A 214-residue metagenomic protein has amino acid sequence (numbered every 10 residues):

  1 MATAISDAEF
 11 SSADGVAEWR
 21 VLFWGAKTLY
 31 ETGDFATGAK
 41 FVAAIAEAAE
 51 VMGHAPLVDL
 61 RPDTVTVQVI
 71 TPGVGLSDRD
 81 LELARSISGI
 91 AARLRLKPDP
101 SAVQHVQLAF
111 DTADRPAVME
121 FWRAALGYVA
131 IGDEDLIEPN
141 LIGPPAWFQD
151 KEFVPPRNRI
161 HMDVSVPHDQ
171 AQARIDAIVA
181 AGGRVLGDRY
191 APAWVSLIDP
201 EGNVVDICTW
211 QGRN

Functional and structural regions predicted by a protein language model:
M1-A4, V74-V103, T112-G132, E138-V185 (+1 more regions): Glyoxalase I/VOC metalloenzyme domain signal
A2-V16, L22-A26, Y30-P72, D78-Q107: Charge-rich, low-complexity N-terminal segments
Y190-P192: Short, small/polar residue-rich loop motifs at catalytic or cofactor-binding pockets
W194-S196: Short hydrophobic/aromatic beta-strand element in the GNAT-like acyltransferase core that lines or flanks the acyl-donor
